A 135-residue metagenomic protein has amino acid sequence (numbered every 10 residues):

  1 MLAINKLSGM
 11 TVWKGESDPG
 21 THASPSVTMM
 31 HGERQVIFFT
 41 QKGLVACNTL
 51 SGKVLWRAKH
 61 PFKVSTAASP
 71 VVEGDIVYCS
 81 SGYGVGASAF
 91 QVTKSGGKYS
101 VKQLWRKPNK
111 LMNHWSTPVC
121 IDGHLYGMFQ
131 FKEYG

Functional and structural regions predicted by a protein language model:
M1-G135: Noncatalytic, solvent-exposed loop/strand surfaces of beta-propeller-type extracellular/periplasmic domains
